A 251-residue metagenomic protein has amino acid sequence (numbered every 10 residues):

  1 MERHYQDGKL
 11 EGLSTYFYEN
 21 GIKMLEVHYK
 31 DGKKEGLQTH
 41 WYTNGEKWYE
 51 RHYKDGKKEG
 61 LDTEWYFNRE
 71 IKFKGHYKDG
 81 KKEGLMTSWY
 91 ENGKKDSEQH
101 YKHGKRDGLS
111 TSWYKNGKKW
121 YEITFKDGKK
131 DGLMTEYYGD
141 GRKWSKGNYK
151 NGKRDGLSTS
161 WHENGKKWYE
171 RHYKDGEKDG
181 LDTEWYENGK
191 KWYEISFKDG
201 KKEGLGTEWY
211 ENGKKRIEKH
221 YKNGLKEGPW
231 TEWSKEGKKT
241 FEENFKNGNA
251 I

Functional and structural regions predicted by a protein language model:
M1-I251: Glycine/tyrosine- and acidic-biased, solvent-exposed loop/turn segments at the edges of beta-strands
